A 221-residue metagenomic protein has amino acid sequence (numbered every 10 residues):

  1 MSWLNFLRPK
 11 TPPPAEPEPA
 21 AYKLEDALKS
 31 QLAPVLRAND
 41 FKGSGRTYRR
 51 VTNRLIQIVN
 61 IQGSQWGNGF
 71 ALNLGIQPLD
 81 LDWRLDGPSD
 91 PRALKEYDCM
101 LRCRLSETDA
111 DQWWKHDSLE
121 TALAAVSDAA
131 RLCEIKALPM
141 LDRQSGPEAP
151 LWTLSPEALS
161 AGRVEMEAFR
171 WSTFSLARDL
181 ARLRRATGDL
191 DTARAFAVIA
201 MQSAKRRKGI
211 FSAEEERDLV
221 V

Functional and structural regions predicted by a protein language model:
S2-L24, R49-V221: Intrinsically disordered, low-complexity regulatory regions enriched in serine/threonine/proline and acidic residues
Y22-G43: Amphipathic alpha-helical segments
